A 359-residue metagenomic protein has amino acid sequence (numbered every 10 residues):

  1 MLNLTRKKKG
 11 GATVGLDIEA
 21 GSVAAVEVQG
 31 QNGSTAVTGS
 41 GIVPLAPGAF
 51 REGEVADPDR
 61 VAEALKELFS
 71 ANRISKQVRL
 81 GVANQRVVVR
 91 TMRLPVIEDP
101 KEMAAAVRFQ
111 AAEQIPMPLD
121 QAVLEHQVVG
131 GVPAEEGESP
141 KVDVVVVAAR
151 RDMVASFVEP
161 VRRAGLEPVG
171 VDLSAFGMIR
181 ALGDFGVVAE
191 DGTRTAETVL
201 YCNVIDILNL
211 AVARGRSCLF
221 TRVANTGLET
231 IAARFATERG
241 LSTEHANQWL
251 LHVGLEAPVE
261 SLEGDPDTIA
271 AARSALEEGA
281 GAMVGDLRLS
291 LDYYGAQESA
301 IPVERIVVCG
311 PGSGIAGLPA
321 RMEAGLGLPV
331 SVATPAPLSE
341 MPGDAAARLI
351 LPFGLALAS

Functional and structural regions predicted by a protein language model:
M1-S359: Hydrophobic/aromatic-enriched cytosolic interaction surfaces used to assemble or bind macromolecules
